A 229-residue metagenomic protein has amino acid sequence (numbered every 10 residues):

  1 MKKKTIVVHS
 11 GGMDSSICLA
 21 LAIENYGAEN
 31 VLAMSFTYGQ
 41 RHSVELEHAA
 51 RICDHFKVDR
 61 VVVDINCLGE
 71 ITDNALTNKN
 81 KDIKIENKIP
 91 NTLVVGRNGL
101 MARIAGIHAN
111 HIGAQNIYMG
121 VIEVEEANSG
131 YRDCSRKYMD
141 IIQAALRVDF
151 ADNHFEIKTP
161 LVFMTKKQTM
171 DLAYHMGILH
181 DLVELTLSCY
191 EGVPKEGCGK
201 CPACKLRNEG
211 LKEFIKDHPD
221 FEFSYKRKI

Functional and structural regions predicted by a protein language model:
M1-L179: ATP-dependent adenylation/nucleotidyltransferase module used to activate substrates
G177-G199: Immediate flanking context of iron-sulfur cluster ligation sites
V193-E196, P202-I229: Iron-sulfur (Fe-S) cluster-binding segments and ferredoxin-like electron-carrier domains, especially [2Fe-2S]
